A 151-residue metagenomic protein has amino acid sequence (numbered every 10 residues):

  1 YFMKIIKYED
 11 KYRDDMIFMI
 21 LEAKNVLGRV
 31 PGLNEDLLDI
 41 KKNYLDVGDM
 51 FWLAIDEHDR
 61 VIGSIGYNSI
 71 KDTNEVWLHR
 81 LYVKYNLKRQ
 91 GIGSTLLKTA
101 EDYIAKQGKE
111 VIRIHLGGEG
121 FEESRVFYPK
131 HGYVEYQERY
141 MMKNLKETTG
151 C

Functional and structural regions predicted by a protein language model:
Y1-D14, E147-C151: Conserved N-terminal entry element of GNAT/NAT acetyltransferase domains
K7-H79, K84, L97-K98, Y103 (+1 more regions): Acetyl-CoA-dependent GNAT
K88, A105, P129: Short polybasic/polar patches that bind polyanions
K88, R113-S124, M142-K146: Conserved beta-strand-loop-alpha-helix junction that forms the acyl-donor binding cleft
G91: Glycine-rich phosphate-binding loop
S94: Residues forming the Rossmann-fold NAD(P)(H) cofactor-binding site
L97, I104-G117: Conserved GNAT acetyl-CoA-binding A-motif
K109, Y128-E138: Conserved acetyl-CoA-binding loop of GNAT-fold acetyltransferases
